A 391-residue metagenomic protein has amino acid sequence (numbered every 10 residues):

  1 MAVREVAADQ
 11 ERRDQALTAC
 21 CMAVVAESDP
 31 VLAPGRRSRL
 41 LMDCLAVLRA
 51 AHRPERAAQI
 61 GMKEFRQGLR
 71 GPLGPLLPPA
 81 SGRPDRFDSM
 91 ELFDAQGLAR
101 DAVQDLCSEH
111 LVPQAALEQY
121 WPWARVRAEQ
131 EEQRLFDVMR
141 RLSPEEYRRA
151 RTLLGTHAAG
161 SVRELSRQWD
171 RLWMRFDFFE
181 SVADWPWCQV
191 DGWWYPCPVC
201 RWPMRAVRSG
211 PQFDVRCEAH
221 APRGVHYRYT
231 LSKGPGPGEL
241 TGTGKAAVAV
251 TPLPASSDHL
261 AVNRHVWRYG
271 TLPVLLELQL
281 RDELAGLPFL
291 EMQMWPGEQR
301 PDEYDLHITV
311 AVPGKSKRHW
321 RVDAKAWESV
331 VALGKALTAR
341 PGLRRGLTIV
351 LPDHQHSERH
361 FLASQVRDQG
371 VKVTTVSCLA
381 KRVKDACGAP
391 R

Functional and structural regions predicted by a protein language model:
V3-V250: Nuclease-adjacent, charged terminal/linker segments that flank catalytic cores
D94, D137-E145, V250-A255, S357-Q365 (+1 more regions): Metal-dependent nuclease catalytic core centered on acidic motifs
Q212, E298-T309: Beta-rich nucleic-acid/ligand-interaction surfaces
L240-E298: Acidic-basic catalytic patches of nuclease active cores, encompassing PD-(D/E)XK and other metal-cofactor nuclease
L280, L284, Y304-G334: Conserved catalytic cores of phosphodiester-cleaving nucleases, focusing on short active-site segments
Q299-P301, G314, P341-R344: A structural signal for short secondary-structure junctions
A324-K372: Catalytic cores of nucleic-acid endonucleases
K372-R391: C-terminal helix of von Willebrand factor
